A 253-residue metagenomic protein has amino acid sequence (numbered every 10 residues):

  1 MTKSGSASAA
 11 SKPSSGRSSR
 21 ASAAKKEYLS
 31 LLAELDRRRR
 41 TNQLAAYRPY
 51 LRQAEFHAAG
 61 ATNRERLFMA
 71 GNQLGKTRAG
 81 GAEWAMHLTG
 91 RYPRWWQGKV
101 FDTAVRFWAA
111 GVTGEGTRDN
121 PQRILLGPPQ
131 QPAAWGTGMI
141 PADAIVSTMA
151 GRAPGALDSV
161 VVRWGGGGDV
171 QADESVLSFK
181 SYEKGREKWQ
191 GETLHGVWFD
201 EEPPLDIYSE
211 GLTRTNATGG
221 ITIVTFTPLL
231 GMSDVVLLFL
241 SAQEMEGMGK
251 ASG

Functional and structural regions predicted by a protein language model:
M1-G253: Phosphate/NTP-binding elements of NTP-utilizing enzymes
